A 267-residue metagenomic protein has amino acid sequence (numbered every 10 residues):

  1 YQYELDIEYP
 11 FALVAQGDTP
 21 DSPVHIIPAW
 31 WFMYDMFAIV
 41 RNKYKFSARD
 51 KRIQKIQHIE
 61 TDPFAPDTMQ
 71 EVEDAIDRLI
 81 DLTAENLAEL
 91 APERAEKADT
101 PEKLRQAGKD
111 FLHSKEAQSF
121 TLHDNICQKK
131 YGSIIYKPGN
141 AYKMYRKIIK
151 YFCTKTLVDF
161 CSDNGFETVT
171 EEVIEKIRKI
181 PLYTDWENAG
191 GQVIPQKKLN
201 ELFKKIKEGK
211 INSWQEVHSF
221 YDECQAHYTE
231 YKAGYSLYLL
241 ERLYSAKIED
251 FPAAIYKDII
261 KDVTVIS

Functional and structural regions predicted by a protein language model:
Y1-D77: Glycine-rich hexapeptide-repeat left-handed beta-helix
Y3, Y9, W30-Y34, Y44 (+10 more regions): Sequence-level detector for tyrosine residue identity
I53-I211: Long, charge-rich C-terminal accessory regions
E167-S267: C-terminal amphipathic alpha-helical interaction region
